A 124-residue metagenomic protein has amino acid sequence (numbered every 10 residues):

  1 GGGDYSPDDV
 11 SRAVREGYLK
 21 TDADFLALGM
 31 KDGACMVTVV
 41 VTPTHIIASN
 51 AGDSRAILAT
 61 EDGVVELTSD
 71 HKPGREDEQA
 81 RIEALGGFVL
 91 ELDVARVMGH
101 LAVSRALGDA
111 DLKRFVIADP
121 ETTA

Functional and structural regions predicted by a protein language model:
G1-A124: PP2C/PPM-type serine/threonine phosphatase catalytic domain
